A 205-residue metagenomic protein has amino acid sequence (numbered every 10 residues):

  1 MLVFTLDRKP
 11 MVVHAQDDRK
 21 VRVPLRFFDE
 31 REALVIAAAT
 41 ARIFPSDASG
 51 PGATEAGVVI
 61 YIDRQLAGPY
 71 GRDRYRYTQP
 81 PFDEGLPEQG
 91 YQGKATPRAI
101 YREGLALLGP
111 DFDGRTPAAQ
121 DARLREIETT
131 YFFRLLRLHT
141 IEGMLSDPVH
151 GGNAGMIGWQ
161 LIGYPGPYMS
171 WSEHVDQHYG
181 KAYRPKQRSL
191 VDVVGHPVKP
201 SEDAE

Functional and structural regions predicted by a protein language model:
L2-A38: C-terminal segment of N-terminal export signals and the immediately downstream linker at the start of the mature
D7, R42, I162-Y164: Compositionally biased, intrinsically disordered/low-complexity regions enriched for serine, proline and threonine
K20-R22, R31-A38, S49-E205: Mature-region segments of soluble proteins
I43, D47-A48: Short amphipathic alpha-helical interaction patches enriched in hydrophobic/aromatic residues with interspersed Lys/Arg
